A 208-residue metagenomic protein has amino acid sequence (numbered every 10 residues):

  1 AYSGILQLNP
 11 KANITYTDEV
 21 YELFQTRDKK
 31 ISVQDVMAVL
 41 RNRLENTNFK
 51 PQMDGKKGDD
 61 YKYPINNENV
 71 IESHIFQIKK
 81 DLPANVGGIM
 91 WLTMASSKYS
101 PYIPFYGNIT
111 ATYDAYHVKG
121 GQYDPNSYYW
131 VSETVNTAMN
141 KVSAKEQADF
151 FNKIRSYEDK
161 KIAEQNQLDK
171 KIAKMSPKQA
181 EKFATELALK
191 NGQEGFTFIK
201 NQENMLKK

Functional and structural regions predicted by a protein language model:
A1-K208: C-terminus-biased signal that marks the final domain/tail of proteins
